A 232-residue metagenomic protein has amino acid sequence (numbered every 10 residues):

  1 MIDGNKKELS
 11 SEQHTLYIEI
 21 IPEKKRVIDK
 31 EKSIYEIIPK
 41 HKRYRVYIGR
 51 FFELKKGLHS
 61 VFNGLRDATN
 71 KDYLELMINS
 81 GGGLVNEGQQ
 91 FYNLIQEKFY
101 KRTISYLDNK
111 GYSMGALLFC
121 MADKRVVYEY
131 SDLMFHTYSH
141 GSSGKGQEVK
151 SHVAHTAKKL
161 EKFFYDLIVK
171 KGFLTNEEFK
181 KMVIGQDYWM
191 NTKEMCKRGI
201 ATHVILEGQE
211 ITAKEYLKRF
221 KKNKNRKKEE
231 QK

Functional and structural regions predicted by a protein language model:
M1-K232: N-terminal organellar transit peptides
